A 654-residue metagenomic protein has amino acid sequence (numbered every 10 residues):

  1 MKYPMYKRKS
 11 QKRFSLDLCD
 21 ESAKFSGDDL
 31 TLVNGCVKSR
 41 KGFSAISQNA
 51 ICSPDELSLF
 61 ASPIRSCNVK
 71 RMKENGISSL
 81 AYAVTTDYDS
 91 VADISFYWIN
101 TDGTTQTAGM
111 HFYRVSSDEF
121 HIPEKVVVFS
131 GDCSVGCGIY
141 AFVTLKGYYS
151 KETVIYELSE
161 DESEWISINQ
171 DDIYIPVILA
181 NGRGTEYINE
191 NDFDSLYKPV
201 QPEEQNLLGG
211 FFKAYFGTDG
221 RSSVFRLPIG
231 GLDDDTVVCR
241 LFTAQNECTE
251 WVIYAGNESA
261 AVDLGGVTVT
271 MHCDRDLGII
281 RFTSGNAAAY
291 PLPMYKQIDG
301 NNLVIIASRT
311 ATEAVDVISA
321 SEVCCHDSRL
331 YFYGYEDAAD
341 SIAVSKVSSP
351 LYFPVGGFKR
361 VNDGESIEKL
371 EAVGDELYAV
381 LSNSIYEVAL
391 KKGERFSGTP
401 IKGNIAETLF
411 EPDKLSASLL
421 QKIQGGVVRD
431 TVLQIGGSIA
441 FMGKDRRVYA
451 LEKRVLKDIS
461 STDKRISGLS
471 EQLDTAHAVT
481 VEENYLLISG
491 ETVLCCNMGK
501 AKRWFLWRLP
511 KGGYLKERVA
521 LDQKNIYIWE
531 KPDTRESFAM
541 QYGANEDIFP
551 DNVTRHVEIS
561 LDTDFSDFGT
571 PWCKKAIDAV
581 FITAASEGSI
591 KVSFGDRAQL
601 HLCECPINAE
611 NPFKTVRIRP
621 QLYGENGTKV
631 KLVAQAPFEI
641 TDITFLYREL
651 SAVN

Functional and structural regions predicted by a protein language model:
M1-S79, D87-T104, A108, R114 (+4 more regions): Beta-sheet repeat architectures centered on beta-propellers
Y82-T85, A141, F332, Y378-V380 (+3 more regions): Conserved beta-strand element within WD40/beta-propeller blades
T85-D87, T144-K146, Y335, S382 (+4 more regions): Short loop/turn segments immediately following the C-termini of beta-strands
S95-Q106, T153-S167, A338-G357, A389-G403 (+4 more regions): Surface-exposed loop/turn elements that mediate protein-protein interactions on large endomembrane-trafficking
K125-F193: Hydrophobic or amphipathic alpha-helical targeting/insertion segments
S163, I168-T270, F282, N286 (+1 more regions): Extended beta-strand solenoid/passenger and fiber regions
R275, R281-V315: Small/polar beta-strand repeat architecture
V315-V479: Beta-propeller and closely related beta-pinwheel folds
